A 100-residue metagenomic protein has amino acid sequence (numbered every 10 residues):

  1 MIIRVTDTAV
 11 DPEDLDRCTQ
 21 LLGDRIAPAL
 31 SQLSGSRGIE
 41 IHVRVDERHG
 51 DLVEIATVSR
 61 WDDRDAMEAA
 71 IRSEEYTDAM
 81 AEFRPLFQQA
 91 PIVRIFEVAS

Functional and structural regions predicted by a protein language model:
M1-E74, Q88-A90, R94-S100: Short S/T/G/P-rich N-terminal loop/turn motif that feeds into the first structured element of a domain
T77-E82: Low-complexity, intrinsically disordered Gly/Pro/Thr-rich segments
F83-F87: Short, conserved catalytic or adaptor-binding loops enriched in Gly and charged residues
